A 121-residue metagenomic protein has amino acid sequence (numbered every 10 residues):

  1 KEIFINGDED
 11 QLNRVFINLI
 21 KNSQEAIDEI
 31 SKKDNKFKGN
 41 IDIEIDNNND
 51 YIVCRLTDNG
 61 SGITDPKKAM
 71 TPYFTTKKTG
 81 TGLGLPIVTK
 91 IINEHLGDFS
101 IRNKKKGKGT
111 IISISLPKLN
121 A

Functional and structural regions predicted by a protein language model:
K1-N6, D10: A short, conserved loop immediately preceding a beta-strand within the C-terminal catalytic
D10, I17-E25: Conserved polar catalytic motif of the HATPase_c/GHKL fold
Q24-N47, K105: ATP-lid-like helix-loop hinge signature
D58: Acidic ATP/Mg2+-coordinating residue in the GHKL
I63-Y73: Short conserved segment of the HATPase_c
G84, V88: Short alpha-helical Gxxx[C/S/T] motif in the catalytic ATP-binding
I92-N93: Detector for a conserved hydrophobic position within an alpha-helical segment of the HATPase_c
L96-N103: Glycine-rich ATP-binding loops of the HATPase_c
